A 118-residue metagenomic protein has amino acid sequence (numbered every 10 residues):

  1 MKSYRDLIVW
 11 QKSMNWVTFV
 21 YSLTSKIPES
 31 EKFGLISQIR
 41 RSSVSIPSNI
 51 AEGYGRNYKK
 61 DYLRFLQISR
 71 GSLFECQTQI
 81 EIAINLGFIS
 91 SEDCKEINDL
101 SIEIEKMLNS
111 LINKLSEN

Functional and structural regions predicted by a protein language model:
M1-E52, R56-N118: Short, C-terminally biased terminal segments at protein or domain edges
